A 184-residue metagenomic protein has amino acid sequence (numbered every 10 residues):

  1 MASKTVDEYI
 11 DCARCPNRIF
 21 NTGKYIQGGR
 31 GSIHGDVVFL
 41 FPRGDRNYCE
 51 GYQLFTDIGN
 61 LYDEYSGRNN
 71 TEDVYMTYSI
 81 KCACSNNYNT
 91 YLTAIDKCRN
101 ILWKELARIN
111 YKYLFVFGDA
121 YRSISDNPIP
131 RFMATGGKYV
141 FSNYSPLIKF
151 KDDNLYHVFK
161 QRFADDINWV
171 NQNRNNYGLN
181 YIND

Functional and structural regions predicted by a protein language model:
A2-D184: A polyanion-binding, active-site-adjacent surface
